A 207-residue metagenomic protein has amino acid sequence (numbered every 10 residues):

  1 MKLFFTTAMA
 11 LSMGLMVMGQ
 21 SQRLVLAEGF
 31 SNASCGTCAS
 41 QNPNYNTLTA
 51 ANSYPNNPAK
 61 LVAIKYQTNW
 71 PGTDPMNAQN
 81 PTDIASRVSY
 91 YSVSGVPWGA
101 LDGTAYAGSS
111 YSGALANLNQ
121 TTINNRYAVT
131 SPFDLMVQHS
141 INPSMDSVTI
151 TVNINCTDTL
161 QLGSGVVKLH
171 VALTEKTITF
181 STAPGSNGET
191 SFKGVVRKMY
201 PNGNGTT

Functional and structural regions predicted by a protein language model:
M1-Q22: Bacterial Sec-dependent N-terminal signal peptides
L11, G19, A27, P55 (+2 more regions): A generic structural signal for short, solvent-exposed coil/turn residues that cap or connect secondary-structure
L11, S34-T37, N155: The N-terminal extracellular segments of secreted preproproteins, especially immediately downstream of signal
L11-S12, Y45-S53, R87, N119-Y127: Intrinsically disordered, low-complexity boundary segments flanking structured domains
M13, M18, E28, N187 (+1 more regions): Feature targets compositionally biased, intrinsically disordered low-complexity regions with long contiguous runs
Q20-T68: Local sequence-structure signature of Cys/Sec-based thiol-disulfide redox active-site neighborhoods
P58-T207: Short, conserved sequence motifs used for protein processing/export or organelle targeting and for catalysis
